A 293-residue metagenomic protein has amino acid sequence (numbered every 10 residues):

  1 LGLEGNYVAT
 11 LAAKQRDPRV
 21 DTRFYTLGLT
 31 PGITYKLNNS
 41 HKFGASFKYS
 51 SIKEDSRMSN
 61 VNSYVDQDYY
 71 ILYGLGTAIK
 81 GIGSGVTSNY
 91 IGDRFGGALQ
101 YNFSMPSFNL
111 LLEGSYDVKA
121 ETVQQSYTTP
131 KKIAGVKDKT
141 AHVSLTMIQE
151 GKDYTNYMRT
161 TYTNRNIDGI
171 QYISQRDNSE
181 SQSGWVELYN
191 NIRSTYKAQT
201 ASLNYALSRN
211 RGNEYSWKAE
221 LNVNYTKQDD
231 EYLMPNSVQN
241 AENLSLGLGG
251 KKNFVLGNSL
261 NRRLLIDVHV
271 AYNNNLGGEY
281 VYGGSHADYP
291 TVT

Functional and structural regions predicted by a protein language model:
L1, L29-Y35, G97-F103, V143-Q149 (+3 more regions): Residues on the lipid-exposed face of transmembrane beta-strands in outer-membrane beta-barrel proteins
L1-T77: Internal, well-ordered domain-core segments that constitute the primary functional module of diverse proteins
L3, N39-F43, F95, P106-L112 (+3 more regions): Outer-envelope beta-barrel architecture signal
L3-A9, A45-S51, L112-V118, M158-N166 (+3 more regions): Transmembrane beta-barrel strands of outer-membrane/channel proteins
A13-V20, S56-N62, T122-K131, D168-D177 (+2 more regions): Outer-membrane beta-barrel translocator domains and adjoining extracellular loop/strand segments of Gram-negative
R19-R23, T87-D93, K131-K139, N190-K197 (+2 more regions): Replace "Gram-negative outer membrane beta-barrel proteins" with "bacterial and organellar outer membrane beta-barrel
Y49-D93, V118-G135, I173-S183: Short, flexible helix-coil linker/hinge segments at the edges of structured domains or between repeats
S194-V292: C-terminal structural cap/anchor segments
